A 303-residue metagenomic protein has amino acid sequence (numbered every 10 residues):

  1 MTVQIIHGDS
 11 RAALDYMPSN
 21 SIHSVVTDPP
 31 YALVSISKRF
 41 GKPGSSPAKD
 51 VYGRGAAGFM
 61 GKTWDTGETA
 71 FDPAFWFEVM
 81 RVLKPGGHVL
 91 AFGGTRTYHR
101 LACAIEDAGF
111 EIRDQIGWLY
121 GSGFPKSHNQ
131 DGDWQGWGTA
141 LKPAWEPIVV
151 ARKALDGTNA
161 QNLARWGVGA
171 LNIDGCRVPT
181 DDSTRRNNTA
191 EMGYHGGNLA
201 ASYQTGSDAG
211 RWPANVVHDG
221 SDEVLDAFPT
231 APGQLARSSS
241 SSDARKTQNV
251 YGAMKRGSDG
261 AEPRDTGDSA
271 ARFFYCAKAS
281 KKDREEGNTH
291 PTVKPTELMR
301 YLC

Functional and structural regions predicted by a protein language model:
M1-C303: S-adenosyl-L-methionine-dependent nucleic acid methyltransferase catalytic domains
